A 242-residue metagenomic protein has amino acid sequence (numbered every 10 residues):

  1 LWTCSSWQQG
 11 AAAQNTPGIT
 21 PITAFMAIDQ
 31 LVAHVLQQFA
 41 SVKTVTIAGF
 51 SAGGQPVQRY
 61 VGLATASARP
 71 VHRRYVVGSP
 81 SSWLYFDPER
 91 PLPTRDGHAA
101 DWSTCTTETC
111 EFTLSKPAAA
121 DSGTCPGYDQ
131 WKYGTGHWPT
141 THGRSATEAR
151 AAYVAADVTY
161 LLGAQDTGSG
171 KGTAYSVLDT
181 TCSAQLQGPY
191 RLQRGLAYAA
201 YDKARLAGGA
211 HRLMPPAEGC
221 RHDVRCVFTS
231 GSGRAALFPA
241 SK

Functional and structural regions predicted by a protein language model:
L1-A40: Alpha/beta-hydrolase active-site loop
Q14-T20, S183-P189, C220, R225: Active-site rim elements
A24-L31, G53-P56, R194, Y198: Stable alpha-helical elements in mature extracytoplasmic
A40-S41, S67-P70, R150-A155, A207-G208: Extracellular/periplasmic catalytic domains that process cell-envelope and extracellular macromolecules
A40-S51: Alpha/beta-hydrolase fold nucleophile elbow
G54-A66: Short glycine-enriched nucleophile-adjacent loop and the immediately C-terminal alpha-helix near the catalytic center
R73-R74, S79-A204: The feature captures the conserved acid-bearing segment of alpha/beta-hydrolase catalytic domains
L161, D179-S183, A199-K242: C-terminal catalytic histidine-bearing segment of alpha/beta-hydrolase fold enzymes
